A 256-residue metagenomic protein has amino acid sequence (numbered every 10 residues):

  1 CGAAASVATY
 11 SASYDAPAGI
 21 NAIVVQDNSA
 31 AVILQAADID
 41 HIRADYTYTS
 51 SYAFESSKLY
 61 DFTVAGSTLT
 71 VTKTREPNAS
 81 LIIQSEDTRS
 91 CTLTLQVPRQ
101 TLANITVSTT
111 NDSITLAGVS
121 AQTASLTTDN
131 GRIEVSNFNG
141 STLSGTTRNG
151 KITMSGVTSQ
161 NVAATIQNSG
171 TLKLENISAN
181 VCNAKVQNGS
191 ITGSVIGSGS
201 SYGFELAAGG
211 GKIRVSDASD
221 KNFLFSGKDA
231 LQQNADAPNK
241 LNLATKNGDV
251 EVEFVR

Functional and structural regions predicted by a protein language model:
T9-A18, V32-I33, S57-S141, K151-G156 (+2 more regions): Right-handed parallel beta-helix
A22-N28, R43-D45, T70-T72, A103-T110 (+6 more regions): Well-ordered beta-strand segments characteristic of repetitive beta-sheet solenoids
N28-A30, D38-Y52, R75, L93-V97: N-terminal beta-strand/beta-hairpin edge segment
A36, V97-R99, N176, G197: Non-cytosolic beta-sheet module surface loops
D45-S56, G211-V215: Short aromatic-acidic-glycine turn motif
M154-R256: Short, surface-exposed interaction patches in beta-rich subdomains that mediate adhesion/assembly near membranes
